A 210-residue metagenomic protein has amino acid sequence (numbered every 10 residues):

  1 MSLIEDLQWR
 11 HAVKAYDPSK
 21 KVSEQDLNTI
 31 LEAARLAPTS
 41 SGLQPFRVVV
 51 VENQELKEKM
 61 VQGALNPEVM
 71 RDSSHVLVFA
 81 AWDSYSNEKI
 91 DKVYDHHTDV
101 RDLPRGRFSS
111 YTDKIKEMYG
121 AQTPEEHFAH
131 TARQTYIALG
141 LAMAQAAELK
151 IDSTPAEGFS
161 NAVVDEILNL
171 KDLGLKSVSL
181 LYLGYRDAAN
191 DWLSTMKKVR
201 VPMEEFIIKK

Functional and structural regions predicted by a protein language model:
M1-K210: Acidic, surface-exposed loops and disordered segments
